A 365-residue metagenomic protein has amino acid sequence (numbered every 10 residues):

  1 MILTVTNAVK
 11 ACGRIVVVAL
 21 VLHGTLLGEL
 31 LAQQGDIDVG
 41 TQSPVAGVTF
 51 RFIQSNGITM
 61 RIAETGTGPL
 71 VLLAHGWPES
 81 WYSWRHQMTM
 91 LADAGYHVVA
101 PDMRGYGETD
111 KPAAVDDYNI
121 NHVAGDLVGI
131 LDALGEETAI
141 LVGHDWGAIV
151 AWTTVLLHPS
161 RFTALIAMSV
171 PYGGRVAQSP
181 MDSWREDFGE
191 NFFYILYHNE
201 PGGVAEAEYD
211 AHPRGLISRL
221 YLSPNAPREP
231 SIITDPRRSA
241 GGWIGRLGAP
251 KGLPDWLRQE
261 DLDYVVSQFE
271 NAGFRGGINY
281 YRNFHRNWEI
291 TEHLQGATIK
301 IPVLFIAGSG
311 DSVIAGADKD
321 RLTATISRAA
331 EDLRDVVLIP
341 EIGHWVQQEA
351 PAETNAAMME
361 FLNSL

Functional and structural regions predicted by a protein language model:
M1-A11: N-terminal secretory signal peptides that target proteins for export/translocation
G13-E29: Bacterial N-terminal signal peptides
G35-V48, T59-M60, Y106-V142, W146-R334 (+1 more regions): Flexible "cap/lid" subdomain of the alpha/beta-hydrolase fold that forms the substrate-access gate
N56-E64: A short loop-to-beta-strand scaffold at the N-terminal edge of the catalytic core in hydrolase folds
E64-D110: Conserved HGGG/HGGXW glycine-rich cap/lid loop of the alpha/beta-hydrolase fold
G66, L134-E137, L365: Glycine-rich phosphate-binding loop signature in dinucleotide/nucleotide-binding domains
D332-L365: Catalytic active-site module of serine/aspartate enzymes centered on a nucleophile-bearing elbow/loop
